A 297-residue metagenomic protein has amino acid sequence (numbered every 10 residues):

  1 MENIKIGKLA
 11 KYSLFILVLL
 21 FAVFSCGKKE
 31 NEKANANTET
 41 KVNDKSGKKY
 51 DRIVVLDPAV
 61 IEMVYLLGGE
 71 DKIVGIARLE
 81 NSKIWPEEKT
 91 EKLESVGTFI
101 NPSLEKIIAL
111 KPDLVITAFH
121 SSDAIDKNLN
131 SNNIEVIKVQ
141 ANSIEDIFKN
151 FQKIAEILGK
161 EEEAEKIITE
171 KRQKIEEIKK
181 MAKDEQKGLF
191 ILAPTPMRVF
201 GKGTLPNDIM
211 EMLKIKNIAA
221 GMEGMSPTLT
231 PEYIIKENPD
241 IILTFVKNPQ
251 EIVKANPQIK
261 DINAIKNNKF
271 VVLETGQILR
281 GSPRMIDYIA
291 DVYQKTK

Functional and structural regions predicted by a protein language model:
E2-I16, F24-M63, K127, E161-F190 (+2 more regions): Bacterial Sec-exported substrate-binding components of ABC uptake systems
K49, A59-M63, S103, S121 (+11 more regions): Stable alpha-helical elements in mature extracytoplasmic
R52, F148-K149, K153-E156, E165 (+3 more regions): Structured C-terminal subdomain patch of bacterial secreted/periplasmic proteins
R52-L110, L114-F119, I215-I218: A short, structured surface patch at a secondary-structure boundary
D57, F119, M222, F245-P249 (+1 more regions): Short secondary-structure boundary segments
E80-I84, R198-S226: Alpha-helical, coiled-coil/dimerization segments enriched in small aliphatic residues
S103-T117, I134, T230-T244: Proline-aspartate-enriched helix->loop->beta-strand connector
A124, Q140-K153, L189-L205: Extracytoplasmic ligand-binding site segments that recognize negatively charged/polar headgroups
